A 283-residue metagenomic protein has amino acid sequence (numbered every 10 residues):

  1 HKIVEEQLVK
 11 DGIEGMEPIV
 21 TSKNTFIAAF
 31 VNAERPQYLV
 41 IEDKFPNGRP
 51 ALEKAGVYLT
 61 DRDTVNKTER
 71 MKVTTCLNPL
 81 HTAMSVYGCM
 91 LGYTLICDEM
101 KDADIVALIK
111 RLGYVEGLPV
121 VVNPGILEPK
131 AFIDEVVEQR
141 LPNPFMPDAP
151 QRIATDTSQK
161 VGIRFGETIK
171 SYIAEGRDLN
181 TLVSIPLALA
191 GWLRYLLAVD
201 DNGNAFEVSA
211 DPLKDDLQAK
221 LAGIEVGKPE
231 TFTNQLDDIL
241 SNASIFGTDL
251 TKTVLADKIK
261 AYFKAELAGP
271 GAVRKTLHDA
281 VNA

Functional and structural regions predicted by a protein language model:
H1-A283: Substrate/ligand-engaging "lid" and interaction regions
